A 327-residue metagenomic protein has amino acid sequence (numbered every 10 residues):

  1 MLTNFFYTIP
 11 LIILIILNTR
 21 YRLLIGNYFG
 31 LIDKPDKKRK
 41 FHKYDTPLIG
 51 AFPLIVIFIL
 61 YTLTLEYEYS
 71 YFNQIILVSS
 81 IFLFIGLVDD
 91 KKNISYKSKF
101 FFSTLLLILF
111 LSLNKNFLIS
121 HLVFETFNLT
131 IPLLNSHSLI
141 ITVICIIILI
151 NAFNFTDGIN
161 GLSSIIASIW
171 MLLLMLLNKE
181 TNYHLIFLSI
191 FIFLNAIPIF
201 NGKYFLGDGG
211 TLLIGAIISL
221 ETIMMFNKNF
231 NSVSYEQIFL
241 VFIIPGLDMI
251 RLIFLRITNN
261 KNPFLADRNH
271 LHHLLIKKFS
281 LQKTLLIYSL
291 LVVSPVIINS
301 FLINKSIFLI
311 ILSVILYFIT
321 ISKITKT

Functional and structural regions predicted by a protein language model:
M1-I250: "…together with the soluble PPM/PP2C metallo-phosphatase catalytic core" -> "…together with the soluble PPM/PP2C
Y21-I25, I257, I321-T327: Membrane-interface capping segments at transmembrane-helix boundaries
L31-I32, D36, A51, V241-L281: Membrane-proximal soluble regions of multi-pass membrane proteins
F52, K179, S280, S300-L302: Alpha-helix boundary/capping detector
S95-K99, L134, G207, S280-I287 (+1 more regions): Membrane-interface starts of transmembrane alpha-helices
I146, L281-P295: Hydrophobic alpha-helical membrane segments
N231-S232, I253, F264-A266, L285 (+1 more regions): Extended hydrophobic-aromatic, low-complexity segments
L290-T327: Glycine- and aromatic-enriched alpha-helical transmembrane segments of multi-pass membrane proteins
